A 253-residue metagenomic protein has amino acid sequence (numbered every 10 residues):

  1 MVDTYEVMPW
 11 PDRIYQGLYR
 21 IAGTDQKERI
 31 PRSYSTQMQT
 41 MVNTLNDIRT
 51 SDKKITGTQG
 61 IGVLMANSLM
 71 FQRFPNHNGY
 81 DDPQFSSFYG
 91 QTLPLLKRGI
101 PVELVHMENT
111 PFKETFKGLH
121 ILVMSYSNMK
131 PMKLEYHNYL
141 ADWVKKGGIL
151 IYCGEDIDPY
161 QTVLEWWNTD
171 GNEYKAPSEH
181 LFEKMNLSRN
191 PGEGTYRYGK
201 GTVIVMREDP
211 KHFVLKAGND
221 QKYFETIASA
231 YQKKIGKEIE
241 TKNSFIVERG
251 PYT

Functional and structural regions predicted by a protein language model:
M1-G90, S188-G194, V203-V247, T253: Hydrophobic targeting/anchoring helices
M1-W10, L96-E103, S127: Catalytic-core regions of glycoside hydrolase
V2, G118-I121, G147: Short, well-ordered alpha-helix to beta-strand connector turns
R13, T110-K113, N128-L134: Acidic-and-aromatic substrate-binding clefts and catalytic sites of carbohydrate-active enzymes
K54-T58, T115-K117, K145, Y196-Y198: Extracellular/periplasmic catalytic domains that process cell-envelope and extracellular macromolecules
L93-T115: A short, well-structured beta->alpha microelement
F116-N128: Short, well-ordered secondary-structure micro-motifs within conserved domains or adaptor modules
Y126, K130-T253: A conserved amphipathic helix/loop scaffold that creates a polar/acidic microenvironment used either to coordinate
